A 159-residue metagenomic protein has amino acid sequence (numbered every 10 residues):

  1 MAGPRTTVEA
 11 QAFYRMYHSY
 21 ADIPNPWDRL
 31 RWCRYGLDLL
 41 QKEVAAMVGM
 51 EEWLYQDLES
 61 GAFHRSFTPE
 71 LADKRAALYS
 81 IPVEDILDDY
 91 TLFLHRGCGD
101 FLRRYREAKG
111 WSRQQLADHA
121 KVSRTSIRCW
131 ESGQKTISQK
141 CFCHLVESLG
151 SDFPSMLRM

Functional and structural regions predicted by a protein language model:
G3-G36, D88-A108: A short, Lys/Arg-rich alpha-helix, primarily the initiator
L30, Q41-V44, Y79, I127 (+1 more regions): Fold-core signature of tandem repeat domains
G36, M47, L78, A108 (+1 more regions): Residues within the alpha-helical elements of helix-turn-helix
L40, E51-L54, T68, P82 (+4 more regions): Short coil turns linking two alpha-helices in DNA-binding domains
Q41-A46, Q115-D118: Short alpha-helical "recognition helix" segments of helix-turn-helix
G49-S66, T91, V122-T136: Recognition helix of helix-turn-helix/homeodomain-like DNA-binding domains that insert into the DNA major groove
T68-D85, S138-M156: DNA major-groove recognition helix of helix-turn-helix/homeodomain DNA-binding modules
F93-E147: Helix-turn-helix/homeodomain-like alpha-helical modules used for DNA recognition and transcription-factor dimerization
